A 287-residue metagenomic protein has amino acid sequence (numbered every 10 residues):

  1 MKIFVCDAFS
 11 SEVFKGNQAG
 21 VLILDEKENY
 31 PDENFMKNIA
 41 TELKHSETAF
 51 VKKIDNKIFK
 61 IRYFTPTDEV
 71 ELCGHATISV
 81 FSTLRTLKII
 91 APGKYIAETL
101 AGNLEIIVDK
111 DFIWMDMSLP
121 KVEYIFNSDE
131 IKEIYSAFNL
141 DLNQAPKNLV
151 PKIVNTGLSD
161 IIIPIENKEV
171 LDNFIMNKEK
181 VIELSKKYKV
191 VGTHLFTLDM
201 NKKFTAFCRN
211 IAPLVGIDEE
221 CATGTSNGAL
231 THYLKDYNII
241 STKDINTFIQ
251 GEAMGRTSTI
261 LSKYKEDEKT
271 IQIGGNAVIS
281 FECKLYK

Functional and structural regions predicted by a protein language model:
M1-L72, I78-K287: Active-site proximal loop and beta-alpha junction motif in alpha/beta enzyme cores
